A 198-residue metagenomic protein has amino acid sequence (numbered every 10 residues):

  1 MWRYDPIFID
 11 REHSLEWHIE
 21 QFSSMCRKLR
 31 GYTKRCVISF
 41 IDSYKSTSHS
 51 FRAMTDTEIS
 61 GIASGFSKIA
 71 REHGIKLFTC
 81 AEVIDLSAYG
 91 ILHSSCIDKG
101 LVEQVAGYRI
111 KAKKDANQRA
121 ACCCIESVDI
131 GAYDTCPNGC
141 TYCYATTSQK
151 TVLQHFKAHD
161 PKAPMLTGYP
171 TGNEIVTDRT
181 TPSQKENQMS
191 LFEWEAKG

Functional and structural regions predicted by a protein language model:
M1-A63: Conserved AdoMet/S-adenosylmethionine-binding subsite of the radical SAM
Y32, E72-H73, G139: Structured helix-beta-strand junction loops
S46-V128: A conserved mid-domain beta-alpha-beta active-site/ligand-binding segment of alpha/beta enzyme cores
L77-C80, G131, T141-A145, M165-T167: Conserved active-site loop/cleft motifs that coordinate metal ions or position small ligands
A120, V128-S148: Local cysteine-cluster metal-coordination motifs and their immediate loop/turn environment, predominantly Fe-S cluster
Q149, L153-E193: Short Fe-S-cluster ligation motifs
A196-G198: SAM-dependent transferase fold signal centered on methyltransferase-like domains, encompassing both Class I
